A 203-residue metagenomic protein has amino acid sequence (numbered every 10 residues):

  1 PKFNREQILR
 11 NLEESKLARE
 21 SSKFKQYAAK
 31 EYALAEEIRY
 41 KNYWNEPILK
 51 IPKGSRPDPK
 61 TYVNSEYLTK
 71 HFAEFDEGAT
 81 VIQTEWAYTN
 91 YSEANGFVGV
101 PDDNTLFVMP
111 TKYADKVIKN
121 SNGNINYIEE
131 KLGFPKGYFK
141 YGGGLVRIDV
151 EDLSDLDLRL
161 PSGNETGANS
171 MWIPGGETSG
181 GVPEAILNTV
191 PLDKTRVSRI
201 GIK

Functional and structural regions predicted by a protein language model:
F3-E20, I38-K203: Catalytic toxin/effector domains delivered as secreted proteins or via bacterial secretion systems
